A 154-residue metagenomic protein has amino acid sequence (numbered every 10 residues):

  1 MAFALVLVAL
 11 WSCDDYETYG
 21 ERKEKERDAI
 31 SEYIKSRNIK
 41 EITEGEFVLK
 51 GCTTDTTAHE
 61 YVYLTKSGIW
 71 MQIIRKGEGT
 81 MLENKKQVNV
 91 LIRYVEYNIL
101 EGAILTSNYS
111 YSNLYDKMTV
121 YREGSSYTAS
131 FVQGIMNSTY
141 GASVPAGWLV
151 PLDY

Functional and structural regions predicted by a protein language model:
L5: Internal, well-ordered alpha/beta segment that forms a basic, Gly-enriched binding/recognition surface
V8-S12: C-terminal motif of bacterial Sec signal peptides marking the signal peptidase cleavage site
C13-Y154: Cross-family detector of peptidyl-prolyl cis-trans isomerase
